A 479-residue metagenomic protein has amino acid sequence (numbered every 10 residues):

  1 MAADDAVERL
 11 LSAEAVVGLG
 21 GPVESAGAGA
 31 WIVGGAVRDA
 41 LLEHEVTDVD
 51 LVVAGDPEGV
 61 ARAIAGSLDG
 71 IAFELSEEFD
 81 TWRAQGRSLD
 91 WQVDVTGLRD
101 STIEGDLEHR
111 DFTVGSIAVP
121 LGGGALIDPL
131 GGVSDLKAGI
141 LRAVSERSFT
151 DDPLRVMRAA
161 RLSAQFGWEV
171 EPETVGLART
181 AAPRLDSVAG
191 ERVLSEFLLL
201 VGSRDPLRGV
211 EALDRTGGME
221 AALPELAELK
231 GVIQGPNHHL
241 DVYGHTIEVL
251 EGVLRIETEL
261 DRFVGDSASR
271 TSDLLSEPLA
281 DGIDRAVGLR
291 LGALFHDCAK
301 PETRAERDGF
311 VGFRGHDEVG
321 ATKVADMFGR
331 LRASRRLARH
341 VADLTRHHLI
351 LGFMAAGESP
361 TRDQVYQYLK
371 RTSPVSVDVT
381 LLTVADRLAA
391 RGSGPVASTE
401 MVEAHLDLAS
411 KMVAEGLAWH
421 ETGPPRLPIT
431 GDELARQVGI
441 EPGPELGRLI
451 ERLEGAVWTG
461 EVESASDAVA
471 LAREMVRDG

Functional and structural regions predicted by a protein language model:
M1-G479: Catalytic cores of the polymerase beta-like nucleotidyltransferase superfamily and closely associated nucleotide
